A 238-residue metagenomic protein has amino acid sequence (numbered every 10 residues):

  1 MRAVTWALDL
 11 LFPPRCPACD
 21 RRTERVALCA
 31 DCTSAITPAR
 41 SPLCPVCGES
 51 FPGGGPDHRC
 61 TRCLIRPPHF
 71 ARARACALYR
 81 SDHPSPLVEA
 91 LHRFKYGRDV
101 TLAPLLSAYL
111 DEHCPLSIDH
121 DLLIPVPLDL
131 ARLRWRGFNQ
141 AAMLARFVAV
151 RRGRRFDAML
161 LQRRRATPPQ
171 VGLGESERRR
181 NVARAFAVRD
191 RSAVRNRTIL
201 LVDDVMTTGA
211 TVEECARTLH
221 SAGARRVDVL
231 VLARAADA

Functional and structural regions predicted by a protein language model:
M1-A238: Glycine-rich phosphate/pyrophosphate-handling loop used in enzymes and phosphotransfer proteins
